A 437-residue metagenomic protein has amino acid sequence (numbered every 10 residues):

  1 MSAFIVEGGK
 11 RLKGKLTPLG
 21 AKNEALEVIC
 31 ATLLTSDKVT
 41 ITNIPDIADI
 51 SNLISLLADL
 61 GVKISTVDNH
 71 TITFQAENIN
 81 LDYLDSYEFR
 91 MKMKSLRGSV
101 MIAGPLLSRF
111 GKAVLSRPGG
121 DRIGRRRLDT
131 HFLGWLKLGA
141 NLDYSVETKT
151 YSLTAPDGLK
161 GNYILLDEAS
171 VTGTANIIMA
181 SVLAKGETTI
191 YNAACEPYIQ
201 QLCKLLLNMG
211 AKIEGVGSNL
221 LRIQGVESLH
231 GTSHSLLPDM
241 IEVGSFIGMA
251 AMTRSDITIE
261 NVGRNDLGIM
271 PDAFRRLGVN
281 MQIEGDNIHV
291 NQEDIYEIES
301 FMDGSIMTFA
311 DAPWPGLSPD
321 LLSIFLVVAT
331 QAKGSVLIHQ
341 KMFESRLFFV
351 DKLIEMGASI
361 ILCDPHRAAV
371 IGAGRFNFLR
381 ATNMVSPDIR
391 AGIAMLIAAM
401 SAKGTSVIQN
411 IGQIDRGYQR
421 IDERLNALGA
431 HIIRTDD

Functional and structural regions predicted by a protein language model:
M1-D437: Short, structured segments at the rim of ligand-binding sites
